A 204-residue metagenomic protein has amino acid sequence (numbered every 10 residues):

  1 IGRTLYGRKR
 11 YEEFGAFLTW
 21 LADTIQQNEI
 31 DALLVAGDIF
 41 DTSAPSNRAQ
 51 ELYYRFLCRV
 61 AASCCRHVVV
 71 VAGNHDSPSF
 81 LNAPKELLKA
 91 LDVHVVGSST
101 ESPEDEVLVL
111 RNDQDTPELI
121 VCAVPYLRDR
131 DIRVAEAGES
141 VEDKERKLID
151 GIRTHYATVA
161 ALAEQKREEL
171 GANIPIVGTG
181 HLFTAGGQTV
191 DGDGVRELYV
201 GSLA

Functional and structural regions predicted by a protein language model:
I1-V35, F40-A204: Extended recognition/assembly regions associated with phosphoester-bond processing machinery
